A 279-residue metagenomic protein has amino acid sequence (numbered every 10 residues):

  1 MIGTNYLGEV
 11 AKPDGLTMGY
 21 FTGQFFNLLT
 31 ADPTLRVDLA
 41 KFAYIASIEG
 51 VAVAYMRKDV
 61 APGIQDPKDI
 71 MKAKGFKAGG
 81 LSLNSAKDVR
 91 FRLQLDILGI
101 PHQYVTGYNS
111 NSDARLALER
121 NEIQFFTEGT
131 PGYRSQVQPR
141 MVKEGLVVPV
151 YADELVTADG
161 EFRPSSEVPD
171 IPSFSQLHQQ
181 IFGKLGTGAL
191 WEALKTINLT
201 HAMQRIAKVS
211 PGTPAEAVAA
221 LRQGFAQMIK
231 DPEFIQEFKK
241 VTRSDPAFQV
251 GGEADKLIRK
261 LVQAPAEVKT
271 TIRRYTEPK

Functional and structural regions predicted by a protein language model:
M1-N5: Early extracytoplasmic/lumenal segment of secretory-pathway proteins
Y6-T17, Q24, L28-Q124, Q179-E192 (+1 more regions): Hinge/capping helix and adjacent helix->loop/strand transition within the periplasmic-binding protein
Y20-T34, D88, R92-I97, R120 (+1 more regions): A ligand-binding cleft/hinge motif common to bilobed small-molecule-binding domains
A86, S112-D113, V156-D159, E253-A254: A short acidic, often aromatic-flanked loop/helix-cap motif at beta-alpha or helix-coil junctions that lines enzyme
Y104, T127, A247-F248: A generic structural-conservation signal
N109-S110, G129, V250: Short loop/turn segments at beta->alpha junctions
N111-S112, Y133-S135, S244-D245, A254-D255: Short secondary-structure capping/turn micro-motifs that flank functional sites
K143-V150, P169, Q180, K184 (+3 more regions): An extracytoplasmic/periplasmic, membrane-proximal ligand-sensing/linker region
